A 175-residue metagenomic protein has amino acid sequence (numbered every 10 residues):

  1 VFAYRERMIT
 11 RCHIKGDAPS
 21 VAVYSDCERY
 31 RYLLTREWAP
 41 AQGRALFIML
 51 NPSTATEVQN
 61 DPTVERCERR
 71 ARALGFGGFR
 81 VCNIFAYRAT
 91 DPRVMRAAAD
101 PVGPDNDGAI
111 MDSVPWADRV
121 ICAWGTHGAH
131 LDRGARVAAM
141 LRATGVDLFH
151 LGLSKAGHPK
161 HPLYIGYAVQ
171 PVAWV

Functional and structural regions predicted by a protein language model:
F2-D61: Active-site and ligand/interface coordination hotspots across diverse enzymes and nucleic-acid-associated assemblies
Y30, T63-V64, N106-D107: Amphipathic coiled-coil/heptad-repeat helices and related helical stalk/stem segments that mediate oligomerization
P52-T54, A86, H127-G128: Short, glycine/serine-rich, charged loops/turns that create anion-binding and catalytic segments at active sites
Q59-T63, D132-G134: Residues at alpha-helix caps and immediate loop-helix transition turns in enzyme cores, especially N- and C-cap
V64-R72: Short catalytic helix/loop segments, enriched in acidic residues and glycine and frequently bearing histidine
G77-R93: Short connector loops at secondary-structure junctions
M95-V175: Glycine/proline-rich loop-helix segments at beta-alpha junctions forming the active-site rim of enzyme cores
